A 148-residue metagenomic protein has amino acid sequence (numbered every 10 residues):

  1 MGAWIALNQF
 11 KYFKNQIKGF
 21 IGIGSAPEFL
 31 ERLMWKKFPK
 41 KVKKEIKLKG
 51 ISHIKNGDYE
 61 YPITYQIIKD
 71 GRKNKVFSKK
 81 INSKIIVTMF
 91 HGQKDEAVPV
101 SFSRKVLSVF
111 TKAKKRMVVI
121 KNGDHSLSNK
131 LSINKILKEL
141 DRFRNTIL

Functional and structural regions predicted by a protein language model:
M1-W4, S25: N-terminal glycine-rich phosphate/adenylate-binding segment common to multiple enzyme folds
A3-K14, F20: Short glycine-enriched nucleophile-adjacent loop and the immediately C-terminal alpha-helix near the catalytic center
Q16-T88, G92-K114, V119, D124-L137 (+1 more regions): The alpha/beta-hydrolase serine catalytic core
N145-L148: Alpha/beta-hydrolase-fold serine-hydrolase catalytic core, especially in secreted/extracellular enzymes
